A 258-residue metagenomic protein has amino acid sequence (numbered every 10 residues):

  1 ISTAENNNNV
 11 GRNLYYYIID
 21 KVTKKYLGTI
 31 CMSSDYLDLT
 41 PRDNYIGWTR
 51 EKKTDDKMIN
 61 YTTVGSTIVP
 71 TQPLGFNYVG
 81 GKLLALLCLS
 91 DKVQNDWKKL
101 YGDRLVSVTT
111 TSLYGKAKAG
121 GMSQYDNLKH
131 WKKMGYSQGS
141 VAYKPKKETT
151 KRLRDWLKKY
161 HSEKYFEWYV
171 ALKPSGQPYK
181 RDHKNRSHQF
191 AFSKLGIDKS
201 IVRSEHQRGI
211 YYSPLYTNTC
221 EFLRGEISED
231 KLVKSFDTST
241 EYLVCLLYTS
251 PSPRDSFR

Functional and structural regions predicted by a protein language model:
I1, V93, W97, L153-L157 (+3 more regions): Generic structural signal of hydrophobic/aromatic residues within well-ordered alpha-helices of folded domains
I1-L14: Short, basic/aromatic recognition patches
R12-L14, K21-S162, F166-E167: Acyl-donor binding region in acyl/amide transferases
I18, M32, Y211-S213: Short beta-strand element of the conserved SAM-dependent methyltransferase core
K144-R208: Long, charge-rich alpha-helical interaction segments
D198, V202, H206-L247: A positional "C-terminalness" feature that preferentially activates on distal terminal regions of long, nucleic
Y248-F257: Conserved small/polar residues in nucleotide/adenosyl-binding loops
